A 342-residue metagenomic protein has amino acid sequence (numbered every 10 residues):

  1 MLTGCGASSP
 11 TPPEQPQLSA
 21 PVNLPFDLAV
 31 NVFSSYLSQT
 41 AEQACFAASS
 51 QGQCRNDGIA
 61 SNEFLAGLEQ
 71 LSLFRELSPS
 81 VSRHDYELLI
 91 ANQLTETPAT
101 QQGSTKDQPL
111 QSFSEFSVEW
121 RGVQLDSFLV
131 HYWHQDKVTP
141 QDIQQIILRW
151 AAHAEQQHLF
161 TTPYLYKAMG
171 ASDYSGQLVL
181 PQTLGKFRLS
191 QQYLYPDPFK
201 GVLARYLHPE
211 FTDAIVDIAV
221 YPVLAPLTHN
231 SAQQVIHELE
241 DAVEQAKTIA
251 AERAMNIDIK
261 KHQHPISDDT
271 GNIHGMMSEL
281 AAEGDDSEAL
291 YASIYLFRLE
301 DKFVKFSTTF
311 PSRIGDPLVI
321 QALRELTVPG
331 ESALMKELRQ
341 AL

Functional and structural regions predicted by a protein language model:
L2-G4: C-terminal motif of bacterial Sec signal peptides marking the signal peptidase cleavage site
P10-N62, A152-R205, E210-T212, D258 (+1 more regions): N-terminal "mature-domain start" segment
S50-G52, L203-D241: A short acidic-to-branched-hydrophobic micro-motif
Q70-H84: Short acidic low-complexity segments
H84-E87, A91-Q111, T248-S293: Signature of long, low-cysteine stretches enriched in small and polar/charged residues
L88-V138, I294, R298-L299: Amphipathic beta-strand/beta-sheet edge segments enriched in Tyr/Trp
V123-L125, F211-A214, D286-A289, R298-K305: Coil-to-beta-strand transition motifs
Y132-H158, V304-L342: Surface-exposed amphipathic alpha-helical segments
